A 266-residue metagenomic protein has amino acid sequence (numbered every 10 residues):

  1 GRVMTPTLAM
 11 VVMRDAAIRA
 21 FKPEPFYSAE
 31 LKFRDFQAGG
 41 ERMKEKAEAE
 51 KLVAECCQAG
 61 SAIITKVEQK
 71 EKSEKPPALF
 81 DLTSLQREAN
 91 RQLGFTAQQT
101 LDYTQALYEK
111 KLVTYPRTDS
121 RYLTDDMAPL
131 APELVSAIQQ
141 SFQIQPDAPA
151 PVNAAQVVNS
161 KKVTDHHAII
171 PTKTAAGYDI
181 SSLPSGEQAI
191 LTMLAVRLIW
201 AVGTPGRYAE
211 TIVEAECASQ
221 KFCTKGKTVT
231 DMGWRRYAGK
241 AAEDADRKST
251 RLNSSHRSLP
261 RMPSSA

Functional and structural regions predicted by a protein language model:
G1-E71, H167-T228: Phosphate-backbone binding and catalysis cores of DNA-processing enzymes
V3-P6, P23-E24, L31-F33, K72-S84 (+3 more regions): Core structural elements
M4, D81, F95-Q99, P184-G186: Helix N-cap / loop-to-helix initiation motif
I64-V67, K75-A89, T114-T118, A266: Short acidic, hydrophobic short linear motifs in intrinsically disordered regions
D81, M127-A131, L183, E187-I190: Hydrophobic (often cysteine-bearing) scaffold residues that line and stabilize catalytic clefts of nucleotide/cofactor
E88, Q92-T96: A conserved hydrophobic secondary-structure block that centers on an alpha-helix together with its immediately flanking
F95-V163: Extended, well-ordered alpha-helical scaffold/bundle regions in very large, multi-domain proteins
T250-S255: Conserved small/polar residues in nucleotide/adenosyl-binding loops
